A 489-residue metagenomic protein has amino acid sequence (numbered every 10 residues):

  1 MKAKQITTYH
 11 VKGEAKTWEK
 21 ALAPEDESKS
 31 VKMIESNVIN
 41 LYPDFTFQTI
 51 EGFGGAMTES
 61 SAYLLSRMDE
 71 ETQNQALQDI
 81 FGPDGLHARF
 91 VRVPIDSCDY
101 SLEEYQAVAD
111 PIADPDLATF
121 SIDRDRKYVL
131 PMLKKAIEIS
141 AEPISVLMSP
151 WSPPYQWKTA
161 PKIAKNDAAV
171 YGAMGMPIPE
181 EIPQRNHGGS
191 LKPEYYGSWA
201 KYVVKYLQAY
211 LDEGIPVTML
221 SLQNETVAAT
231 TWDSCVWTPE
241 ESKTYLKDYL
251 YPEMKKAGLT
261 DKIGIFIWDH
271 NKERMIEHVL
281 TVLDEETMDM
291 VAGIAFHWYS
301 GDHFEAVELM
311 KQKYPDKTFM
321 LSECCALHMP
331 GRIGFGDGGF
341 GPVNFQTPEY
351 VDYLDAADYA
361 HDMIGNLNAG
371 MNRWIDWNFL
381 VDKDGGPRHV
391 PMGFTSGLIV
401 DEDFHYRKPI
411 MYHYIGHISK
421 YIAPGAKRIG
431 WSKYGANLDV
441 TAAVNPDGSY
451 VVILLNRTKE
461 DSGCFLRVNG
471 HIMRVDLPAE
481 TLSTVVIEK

Functional and structural regions predicted by a protein language model:
K20-V217, T238, D248: N-terminal catalytic cores of secreted or lumenal carbohydrate-active enzymes
K32-F45, P131, D248-Y249, E273-E285 (+3 more regions): Alpha-helical scaffolding within the catalytic cores of extracellular/periplasmic polymer-degrading hydrolases
G55, H87, V146, L220 (+5 more regions): Conserved, mostly hydrophobic/aromatic
D84-V91, A141-S145, E213-M219, L259-G264 (+5 more regions): Loop/turn elements at helix/coil->beta-strand transitions in domains of secreted/extracellular proteins
G197-M219, T226-P330: Active-site neighborhood of glycoside hydrolase catalytic domains
E323-Y414, G430-K433: Aromatic/acidic polysaccharide-binding cleft in carbohydrate-active enzymes
K420, W431-N469, D476, E480: Carbohydrate-binding surface patches
L477-K489: C-terminal beta-strand-rich structural cap/linker in extracellular carbohydrate-active enzymes
